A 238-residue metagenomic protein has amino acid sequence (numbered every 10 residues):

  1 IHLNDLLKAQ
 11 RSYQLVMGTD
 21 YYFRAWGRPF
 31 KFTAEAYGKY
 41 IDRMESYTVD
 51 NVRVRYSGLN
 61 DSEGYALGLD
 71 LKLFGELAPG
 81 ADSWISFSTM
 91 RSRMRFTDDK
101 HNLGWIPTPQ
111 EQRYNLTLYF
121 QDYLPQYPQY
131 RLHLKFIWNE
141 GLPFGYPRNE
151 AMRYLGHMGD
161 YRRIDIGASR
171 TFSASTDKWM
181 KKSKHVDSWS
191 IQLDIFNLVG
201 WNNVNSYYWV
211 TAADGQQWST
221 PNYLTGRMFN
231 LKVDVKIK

Functional and structural regions predicted by a protein language model:
I1, M44-V52, M90, M94-L103 (+3 more regions): Outer-membrane beta-barrel translocator domains and adjoining extracellular loop/strand segments of Gram-negative
I1-L6, V54-N60, G68-D70, K100-P107 (+2 more regions): Extracellular loop and loop/strand-boundary signature of outer-membrane beta-barrel proteins
L6-Y65, I191-F196, N205: Membrane-embedded beta-barrel scaffold of Gram-negative outer-membrane proteins
R11-L15, G38, E63-L67, Q110-L116 (+3 more regions): Residues that define the transmembrane beta-barrel architecture of outer-membrane proteins
M17-Y21, L69-G75, I85, L118-D122 (+4 more regions): Residues on the lipid-exposed face of transmembrane beta-strands in outer-membrane beta-barrel proteins
R24-F30, A78-G80, P125-Y130, S173-W189 (+1 more regions): Short loop/turn motifs that connect adjacent beta-strands in outer-membrane beta-barrel proteins
E35-Y40, S57-G145: Gram-negative outer-membrane beta-barrel transporters
I137-P147, R170-K238: C-terminal beta-signal and adjacent terminal beta-strands/loops of Gram-negative outer-membrane beta-barrel proteins
